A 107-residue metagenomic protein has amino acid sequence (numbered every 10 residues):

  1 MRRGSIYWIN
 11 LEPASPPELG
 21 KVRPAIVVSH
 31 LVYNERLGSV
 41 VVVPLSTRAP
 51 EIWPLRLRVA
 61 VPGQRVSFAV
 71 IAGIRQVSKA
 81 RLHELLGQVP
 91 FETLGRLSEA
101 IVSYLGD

Functional and structural regions predicted by a protein language model:
M1-D107: Conserved functional hotspots at enzyme active or ligand-binding sites that engage polyanionic ligands
